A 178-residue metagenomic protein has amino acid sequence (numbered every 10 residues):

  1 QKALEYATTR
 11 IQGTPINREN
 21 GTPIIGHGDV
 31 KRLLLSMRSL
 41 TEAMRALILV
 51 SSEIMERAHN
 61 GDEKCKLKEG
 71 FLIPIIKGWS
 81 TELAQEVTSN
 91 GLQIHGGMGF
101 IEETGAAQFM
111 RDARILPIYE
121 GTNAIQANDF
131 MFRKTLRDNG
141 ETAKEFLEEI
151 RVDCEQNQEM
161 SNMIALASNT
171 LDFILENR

Functional and structural regions predicted by a protein language model:
Q1-R178: Flavin-dependent oxidoreductase catalytic core characteristic of acyl-CoA dehydrogenase/oxidase-like enzymes
